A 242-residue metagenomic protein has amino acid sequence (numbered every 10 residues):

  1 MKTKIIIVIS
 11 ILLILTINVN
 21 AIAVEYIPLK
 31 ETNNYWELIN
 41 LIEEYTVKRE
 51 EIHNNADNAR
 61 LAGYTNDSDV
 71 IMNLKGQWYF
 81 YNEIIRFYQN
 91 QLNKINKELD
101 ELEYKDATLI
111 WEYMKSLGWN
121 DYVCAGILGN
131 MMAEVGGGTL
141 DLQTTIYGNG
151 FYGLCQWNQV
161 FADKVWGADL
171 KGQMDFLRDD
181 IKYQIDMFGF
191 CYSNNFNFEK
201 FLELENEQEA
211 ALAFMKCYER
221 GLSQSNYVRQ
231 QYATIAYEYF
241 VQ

Functional and structural regions predicted by a protein language model:
M1-I5: Positively charged n-region of N-terminal signal peptides that target proteins for export
I11-I17: Hydrophobic core
N18-K30: Sec-dependent signal peptide cleavage junction
P28-A59, Q77: Short amphipathic alpha-helical heptad-repeat segments
K30-N33, D100-L109, S116, V135-N206: Peptidoglycan-targeting cell-wall enzymes and recognition modules
R49-I52, Q77-E98: Amphipathic alpha-helical coiled-coil segments
D57-M72: Charged, low-complexity interaction regions
D121-G138, A213-M215: Short, functionally critical alpha-helical segments immediately adjacent to catalytic or ligand/cofactor-binding
